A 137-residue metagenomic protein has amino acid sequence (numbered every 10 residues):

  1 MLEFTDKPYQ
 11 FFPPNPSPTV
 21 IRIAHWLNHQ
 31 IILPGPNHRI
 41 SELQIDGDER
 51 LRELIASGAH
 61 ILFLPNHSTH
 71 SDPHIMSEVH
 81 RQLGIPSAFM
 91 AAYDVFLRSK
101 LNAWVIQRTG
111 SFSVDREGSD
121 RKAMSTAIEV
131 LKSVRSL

Functional and structural regions predicted by a protein language model:
M1-E78, R98-A103, Q107-S111, T126: Membrane-anchoring hydrophobic helices of lipid-metabolizing enzymes
I55-A56, R81, L131-K132: Residue-level signal for alpha-helix termini/capping positions
A59-N66, S87-F89, T126-L137: Conserved Motif II region of HX4D acyltransferases
S77, G84-A91: Carboxylate/His-rich catalytic cores and anion/metal-binding grooves
G84, I106-T109, V134: Short, solvent-exposed loop/turn segments at the edges of secondary structure
F89, S111-S113: A polyanion-binding, active-site-adjacent surface
A92-F96: Short beta-alpha junction loops
R116-K122: Glycine-rich anion/phosphate-binding loops
